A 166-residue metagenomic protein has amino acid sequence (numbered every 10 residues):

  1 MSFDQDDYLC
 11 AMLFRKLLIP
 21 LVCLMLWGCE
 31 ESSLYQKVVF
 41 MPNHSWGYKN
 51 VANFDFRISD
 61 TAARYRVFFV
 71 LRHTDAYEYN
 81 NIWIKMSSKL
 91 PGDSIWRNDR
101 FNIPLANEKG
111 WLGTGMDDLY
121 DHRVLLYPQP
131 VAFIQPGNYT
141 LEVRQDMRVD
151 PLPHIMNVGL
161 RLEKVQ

Functional and structural regions predicted by a protein language model:
M25-G28: C-terminal motif of bacterial Sec signal peptides marking the signal peptidase cleavage site
E30-S33: Bacterial signal peptide processing site
K37-S59: Post-signal peptide N-terminal segment of mature Sec-exported envelope proteins
A62-R64, Y79-N81, I134-N138: Extracellular Ig-like/FN3 beta-sandwich strand-entry sites
F69-Y77: Short amphipathic, basic-aromatic surface patches that mediate peripheral association with negatively charged
E78-I84, H154-M156: Short coil-to-beta strand junction motifs in C2/discoidin
I103-F133: Extended, solvent-exposed segments with strong compositional bias
I134-V149, H154-K164: Internal, hydrophobic beta-strand segments that form the core of beta-sheet-rich folds
